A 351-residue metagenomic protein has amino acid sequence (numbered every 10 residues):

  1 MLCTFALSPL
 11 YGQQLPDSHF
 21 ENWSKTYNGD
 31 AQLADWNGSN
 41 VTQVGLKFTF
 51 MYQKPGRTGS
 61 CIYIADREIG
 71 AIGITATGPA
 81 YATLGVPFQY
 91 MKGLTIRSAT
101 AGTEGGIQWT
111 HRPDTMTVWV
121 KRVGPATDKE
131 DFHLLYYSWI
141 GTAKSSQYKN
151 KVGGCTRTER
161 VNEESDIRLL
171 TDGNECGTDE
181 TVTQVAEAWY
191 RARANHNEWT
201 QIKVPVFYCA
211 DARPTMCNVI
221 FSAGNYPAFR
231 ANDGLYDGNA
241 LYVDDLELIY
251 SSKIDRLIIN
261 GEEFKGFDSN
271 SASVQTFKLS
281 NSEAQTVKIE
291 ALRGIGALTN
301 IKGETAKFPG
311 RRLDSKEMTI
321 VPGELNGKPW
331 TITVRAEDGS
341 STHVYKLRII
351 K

Functional and structural regions predicted by a protein language model:
M1-Q14: Bacterial Sec-dependent N-terminal signal peptides
G12-T42: Extracellular carbohydrate-recognition regions
Q53-A76, T83-K92: Short carbohydrate-recognition loop motifs
G78-M116, R193-H196: Extracellular/lumenal carbohydrate-interaction signature centered on repeated Trp-anchored short motifs
R122-E130: Extended, low-complexity, turn-rich repeat/linker tracts enriched in Gly/Pro/Ser/Thr and Asp/Glu that occur
Y148-P214: Extracellular carbohydrate recognition and processing domains and analogous Trp-centered ligand-binding platforms
N225-Y250: Extracellular carbohydrate recognition
S251-K351: Beta-rich interaction/scaffold domains
